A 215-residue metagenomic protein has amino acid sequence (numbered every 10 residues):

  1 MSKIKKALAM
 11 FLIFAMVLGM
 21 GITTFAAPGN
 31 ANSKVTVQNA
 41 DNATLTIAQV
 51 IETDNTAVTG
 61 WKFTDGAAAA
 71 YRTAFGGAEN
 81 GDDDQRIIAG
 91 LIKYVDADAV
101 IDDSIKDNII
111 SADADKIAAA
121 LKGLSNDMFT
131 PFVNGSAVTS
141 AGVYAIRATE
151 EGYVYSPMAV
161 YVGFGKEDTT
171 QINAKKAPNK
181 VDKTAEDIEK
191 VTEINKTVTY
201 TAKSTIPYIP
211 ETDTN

Functional and structural regions predicted by a protein language model:
M1-N215: Solvent-exposed loop/turn and edge beta-strand elements of beta-rich ligand-binding domains
